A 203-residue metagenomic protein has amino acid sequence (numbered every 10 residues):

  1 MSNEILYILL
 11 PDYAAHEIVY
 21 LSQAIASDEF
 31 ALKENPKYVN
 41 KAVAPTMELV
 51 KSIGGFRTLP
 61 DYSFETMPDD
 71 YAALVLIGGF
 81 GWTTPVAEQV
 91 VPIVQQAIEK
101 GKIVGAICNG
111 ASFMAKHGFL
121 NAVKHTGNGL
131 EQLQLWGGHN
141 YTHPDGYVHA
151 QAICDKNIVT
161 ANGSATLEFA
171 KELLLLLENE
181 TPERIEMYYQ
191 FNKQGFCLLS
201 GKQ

Functional and structural regions predicted by a protein language model:
S2-A14, Y20, S27-T46, F56 (+3 more regions): Active-site-adjacent pocket-lining segments in enzyme domains
I53: A short, charged, and often flexible helix/loop element on the N-terminal side of the glycosyltransferase catalytic
